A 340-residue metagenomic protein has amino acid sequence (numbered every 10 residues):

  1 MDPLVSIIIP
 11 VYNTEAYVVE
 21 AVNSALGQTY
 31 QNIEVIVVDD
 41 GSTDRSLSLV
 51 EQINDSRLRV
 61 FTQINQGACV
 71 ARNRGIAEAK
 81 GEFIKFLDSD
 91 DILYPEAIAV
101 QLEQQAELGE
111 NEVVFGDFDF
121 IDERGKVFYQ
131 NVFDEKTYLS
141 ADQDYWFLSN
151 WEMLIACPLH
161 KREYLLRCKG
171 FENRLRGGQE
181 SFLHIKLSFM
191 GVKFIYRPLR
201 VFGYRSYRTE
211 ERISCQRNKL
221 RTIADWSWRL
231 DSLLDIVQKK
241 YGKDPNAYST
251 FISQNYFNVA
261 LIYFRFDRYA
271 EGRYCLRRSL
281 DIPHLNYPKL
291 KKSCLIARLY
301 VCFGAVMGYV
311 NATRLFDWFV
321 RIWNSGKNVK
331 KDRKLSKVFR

Functional and structural regions predicted by a protein language model:
M1-A224: Nucleotide-sugar donor-binding/catalytic module of glycosyltransferases that assemble extracellular/cell-envelope
D55, G109-E110, V192, D235-Q238 (+3 more regions): Residue-level recognition of short, structured coil/turn motifs that connect secondary structure elements
Q66, D91, S181, G203 (+4 more regions): Sparse recognition of residues in long alpha-helices and their boundaries
V192, L199-R208, I213-K243, R265-I282: Catalytic core of nucleotide-sugar-dependent glycosyltransferases
P245-Y248, I252: Residues that mark the junctions of alpha-helical repeat units in TPR/alpha-solenoid scaffolds
F264-R340: Membrane-interface aromatic/basic loop that binds lipid-linked glycans or pyrophosphate carriers, typified by
